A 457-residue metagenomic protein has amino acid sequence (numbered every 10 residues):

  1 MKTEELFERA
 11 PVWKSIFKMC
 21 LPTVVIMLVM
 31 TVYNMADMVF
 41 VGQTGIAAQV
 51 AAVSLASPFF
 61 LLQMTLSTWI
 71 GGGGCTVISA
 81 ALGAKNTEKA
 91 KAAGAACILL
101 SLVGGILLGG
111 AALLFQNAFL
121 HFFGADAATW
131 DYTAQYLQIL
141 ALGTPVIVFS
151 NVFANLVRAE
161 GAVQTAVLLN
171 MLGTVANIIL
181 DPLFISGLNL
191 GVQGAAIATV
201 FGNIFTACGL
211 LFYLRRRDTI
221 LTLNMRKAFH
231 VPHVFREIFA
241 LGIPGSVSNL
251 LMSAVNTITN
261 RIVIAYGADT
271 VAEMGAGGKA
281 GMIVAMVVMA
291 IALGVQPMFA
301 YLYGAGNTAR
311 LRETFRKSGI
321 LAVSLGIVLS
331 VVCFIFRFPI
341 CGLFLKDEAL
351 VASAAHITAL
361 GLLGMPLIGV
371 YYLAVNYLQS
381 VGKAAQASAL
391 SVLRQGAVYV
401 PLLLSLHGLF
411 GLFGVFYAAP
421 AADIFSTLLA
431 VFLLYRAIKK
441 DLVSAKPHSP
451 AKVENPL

Functional and structural regions predicted by a protein language model:
M1-C20, I78-P145, G187-I243, F299-G364 (+1 more regions): Short alpha-helical transmembrane segments in multi-pass integral membrane proteins
F7-V39, Q43-T44, P58-G73, V77 (+7 more regions): N-terminal transmembrane alpha-helices
K18-D37, I139, G173, G202-T206 (+2 more regions): Transmembrane helical elements of multi-pass membrane transporters/channels
L28, V32-V50, L120-A127, L183-L190 (+4 more regions): Helix-terminus/linker motif at the lipid-water interface of multi-pass membrane proteins
V41-L61, A128-Y132, V192-Q193, V234-L241 (+5 more regions): Interfacial/gating helices of multi-pass transporter permease domains
V50-G110, I147-A166, N260, E273-R337 (+1 more regions): Small-residue-rich hydrophobic transmembrane alpha-helices
L62, N177-P182, A207-L211, I283-M286 (+3 more regions): Hydrophobic transmembrane alpha-helices of multi-pass small-molecule transporters
G71, L140-R158, A166-T174, A195-L210 (+4 more regions): Short runs within selected transmembrane alpha-helices of multi-pass transporters and secretion channels
